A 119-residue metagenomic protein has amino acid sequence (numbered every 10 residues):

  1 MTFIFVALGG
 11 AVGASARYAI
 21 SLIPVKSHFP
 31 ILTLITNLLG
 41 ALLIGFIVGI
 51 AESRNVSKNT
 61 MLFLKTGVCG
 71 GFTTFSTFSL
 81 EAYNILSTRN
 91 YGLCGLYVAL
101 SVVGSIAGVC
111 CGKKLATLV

Functional and structural regions predicted by a protein language model:
M1-V119: Membrane-interface helix-loop junctions in multi-pass transporters/channels
